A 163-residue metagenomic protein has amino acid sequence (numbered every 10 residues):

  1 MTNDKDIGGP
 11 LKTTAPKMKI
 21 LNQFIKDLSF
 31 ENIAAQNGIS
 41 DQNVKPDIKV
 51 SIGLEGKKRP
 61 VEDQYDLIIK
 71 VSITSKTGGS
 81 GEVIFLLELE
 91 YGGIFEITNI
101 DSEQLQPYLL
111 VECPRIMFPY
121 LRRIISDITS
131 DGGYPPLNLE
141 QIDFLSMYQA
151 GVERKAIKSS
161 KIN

Functional and structural regions predicted by a protein language model:
T2-I116, R123-N163: N-terminal intrinsically disordered, cationic/polar leader segments that include organellar targeting peptides
